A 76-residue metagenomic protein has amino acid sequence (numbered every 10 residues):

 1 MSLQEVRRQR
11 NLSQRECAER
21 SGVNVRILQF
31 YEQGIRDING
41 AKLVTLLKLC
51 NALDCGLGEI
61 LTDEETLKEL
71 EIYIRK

Functional and structural regions predicted by a protein language model:
M1-Q9: A short, Lys/Arg-rich alpha-helix, primarily the initiator
R8, E19, N51: Alpha-helical residues within the helix-turn-helix
R8, G22, Q33-I35, E65: Residue-level detection of the helix-turn-helix DNA-binding "recognition helix"
L12-Y31: Short alpha-helical DNA-recognition segment
L43-E59: DNA major-groove recognition helix of helix-turn-helix/homeodomain DNA-binding modules
G58-K76: Short, charged recognition helix plus adjacent turn of helix-turn-helix-like nucleic-acid-binding domains
